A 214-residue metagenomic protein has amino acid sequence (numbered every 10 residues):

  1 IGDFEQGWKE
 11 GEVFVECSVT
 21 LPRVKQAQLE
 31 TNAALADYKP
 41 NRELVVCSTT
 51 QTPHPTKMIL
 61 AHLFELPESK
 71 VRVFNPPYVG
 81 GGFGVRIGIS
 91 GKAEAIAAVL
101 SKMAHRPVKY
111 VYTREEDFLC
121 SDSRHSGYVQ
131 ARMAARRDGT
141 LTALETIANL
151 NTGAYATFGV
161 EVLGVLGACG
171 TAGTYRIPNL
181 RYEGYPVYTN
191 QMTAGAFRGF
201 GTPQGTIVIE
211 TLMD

Functional and structural regions predicted by a protein language model:
I1-D214: Structural alpha/beta core scaffold segments of enzyme domains
